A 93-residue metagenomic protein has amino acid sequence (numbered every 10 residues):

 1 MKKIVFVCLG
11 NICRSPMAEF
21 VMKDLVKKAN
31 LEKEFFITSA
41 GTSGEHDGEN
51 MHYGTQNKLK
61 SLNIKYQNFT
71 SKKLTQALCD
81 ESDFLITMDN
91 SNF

Functional and structural regions predicted by a protein language model:
M1-S82: Conserved active-site segments centered on acidic
T87-M88: Short beta-strand scaffold positions
N92-F93: Alpha-helix capping/helix-boundary segments
